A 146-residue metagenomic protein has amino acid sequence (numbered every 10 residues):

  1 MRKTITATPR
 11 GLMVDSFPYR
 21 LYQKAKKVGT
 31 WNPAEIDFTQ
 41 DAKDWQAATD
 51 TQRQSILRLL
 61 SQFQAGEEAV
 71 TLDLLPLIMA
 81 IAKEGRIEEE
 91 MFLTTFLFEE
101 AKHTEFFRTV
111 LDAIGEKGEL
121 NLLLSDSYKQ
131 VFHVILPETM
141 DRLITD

Functional and structural regions predicted by a protein language model:
M1-D146: Non-heme di-metal
